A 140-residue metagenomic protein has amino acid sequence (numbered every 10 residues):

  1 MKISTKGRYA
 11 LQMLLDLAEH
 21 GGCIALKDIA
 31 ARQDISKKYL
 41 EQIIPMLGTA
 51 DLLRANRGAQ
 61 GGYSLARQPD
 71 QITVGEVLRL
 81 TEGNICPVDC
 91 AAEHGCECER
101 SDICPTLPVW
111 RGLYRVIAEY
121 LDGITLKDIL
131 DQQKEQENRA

Functional and structural regions predicted by a protein language model:
I3-T5, Y9-S36: N-terminal helix-turn-helix DNA-binding core of bacterial DNA-binding proteins
A31, G48-T49: Alpha-helical residues within the helix-turn-helix
Y39: Residues in the helix-turn-helix
I43: Residues within the DNA-recognition helix of helix-turn-helix
T49-L52, L80: Residue cluster at the C-terminal edge of the helix-turn-helix DNA-binding motif
D51-L65: Beta-hairpin "wing" of winged helix-turn-helix
A66-A140: Non-DNA-binding regulatory cores of transcription-related proteins, predominantly C-terminal effector-binding
